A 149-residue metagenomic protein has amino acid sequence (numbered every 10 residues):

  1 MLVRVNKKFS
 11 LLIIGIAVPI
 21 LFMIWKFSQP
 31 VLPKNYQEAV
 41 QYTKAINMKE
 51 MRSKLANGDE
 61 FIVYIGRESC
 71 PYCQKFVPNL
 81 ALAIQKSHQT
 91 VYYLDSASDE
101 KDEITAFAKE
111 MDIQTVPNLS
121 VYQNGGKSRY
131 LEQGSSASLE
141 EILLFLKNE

Functional and structural regions predicted by a protein language model:
M1-Y42, E149: N-terminal targeting signals for export/organelle localization
Y42-A45, I65, Q89-I104: Thiol-based oxidoreductase modules, predominantly thioredoxin-like and allied folds used for disulfide exchange
E50-Q89: Local sequence-structure signature of Cys/Sec-based thiol-disulfide redox active-site neighborhoods
R52, V77, A81-I84, I104-A108 (+2 more regions): Extracytoplasmic/secreted envelope proteins and their assembly/folding machinery, especially bacterial periplasmic
E68-P71, A97-E100, G126-K127: Solvent-exposed loop/turn segments at secondary-structure junctions within structured extracellular/periplasmic domains
A108-V121: Structural micro-motif
V121-E149: Non-catalytic, surface beta->alpha helical segment in thiol-disulfide oxidoreductase systems
